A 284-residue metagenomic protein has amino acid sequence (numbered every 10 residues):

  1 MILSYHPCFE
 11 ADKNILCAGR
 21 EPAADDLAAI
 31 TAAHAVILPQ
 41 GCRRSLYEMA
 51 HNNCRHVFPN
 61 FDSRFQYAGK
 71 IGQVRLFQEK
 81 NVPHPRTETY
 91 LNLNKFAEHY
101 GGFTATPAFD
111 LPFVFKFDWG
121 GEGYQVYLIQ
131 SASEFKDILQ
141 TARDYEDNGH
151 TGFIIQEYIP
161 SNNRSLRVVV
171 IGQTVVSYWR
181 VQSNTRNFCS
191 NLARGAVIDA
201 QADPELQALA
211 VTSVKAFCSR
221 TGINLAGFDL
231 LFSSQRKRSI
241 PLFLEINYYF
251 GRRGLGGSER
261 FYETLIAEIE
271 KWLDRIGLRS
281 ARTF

Functional and structural regions predicted by a protein language model:
I2, R64-F153, A208: Active-site nucleotide/adenylate-binding loops and adjacent lid/helix of ATP-dependent enzymes
I2-E98, G102: Conserved N-proximal alpha/beta basic substrate-recognition cap immediately N-terminal to, or forming the N-lobe
F113, I154, V176-S177, A226 (+1 more regions): Protein kinase-like catalytic core scaffold
Y124-F217: Phosphate-binding site of ATP-dependent enzymes
R167-V170, R238-R252: A short beta-strand motif that forms the metal-chelation/ATP-contact edge of phosphoryl-transfer active sites
F188-F243, E268-T283: A long amphipathic alpha-helix within ATP-dependent nucleotide-binding catalytic cores
E259-A267: C-terminal helical cap(s) of enzyme catalytic domains, especially alpha/beta-barrels
